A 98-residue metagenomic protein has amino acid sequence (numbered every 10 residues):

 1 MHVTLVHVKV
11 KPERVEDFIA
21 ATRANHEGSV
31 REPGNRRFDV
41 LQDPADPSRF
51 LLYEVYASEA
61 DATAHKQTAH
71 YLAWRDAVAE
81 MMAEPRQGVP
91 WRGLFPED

Functional and structural regions predicted by a protein language model:
M1-H2, E16-D17, P33-N35: Short, flexible segments with low predicted structural confidence
H2, V40-S48, D76-D98: Glycine-rich beta-strand-turn "strand-cap" elements at beta-sheet edges
H2-K9, D39-K66: Short, well-ordered beta-strand segments in beta-rich or mixed alpha/beta enzyme and ligand-binding folds
K9-V15: Short, surface-exposed ligand-recognition loops at beta-strand->loop->(often short) alpha-helix junctions that present
R14, S48, H70: Short phosphate-engaging motifs
A20, A24-R36, V55-V89: An amphipathic, aromatic/His-enriched active-site/gating alpha helix that lines ligand/cofactor pockets
